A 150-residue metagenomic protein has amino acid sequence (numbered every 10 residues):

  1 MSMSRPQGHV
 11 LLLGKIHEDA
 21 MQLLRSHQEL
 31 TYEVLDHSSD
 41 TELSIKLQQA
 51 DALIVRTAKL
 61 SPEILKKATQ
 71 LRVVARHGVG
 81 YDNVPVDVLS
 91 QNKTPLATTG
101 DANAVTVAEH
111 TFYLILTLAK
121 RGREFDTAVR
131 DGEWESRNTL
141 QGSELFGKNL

Functional and structural regions predicted by a protein language model:
M1-S4, Q141-S143: Short boundary motifs at domain starts and secondary-structure transition points
S2-T99: An N-terminal-biased, well-structured beta-alpha scaffold segment characteristic of Rossmann-like dinucleotide-binding
L11, N149-L150: Conserved hydrophobic beta-strands of the Rossmann-like cofactor-binding core in SDR/related NAD(P)H-dependent
N92-T94, T99-N149: Phosphate-binding beta-alpha-beta segment of Rossmann-like dinucleotide-binding domains, i.e., the NAD(P)
